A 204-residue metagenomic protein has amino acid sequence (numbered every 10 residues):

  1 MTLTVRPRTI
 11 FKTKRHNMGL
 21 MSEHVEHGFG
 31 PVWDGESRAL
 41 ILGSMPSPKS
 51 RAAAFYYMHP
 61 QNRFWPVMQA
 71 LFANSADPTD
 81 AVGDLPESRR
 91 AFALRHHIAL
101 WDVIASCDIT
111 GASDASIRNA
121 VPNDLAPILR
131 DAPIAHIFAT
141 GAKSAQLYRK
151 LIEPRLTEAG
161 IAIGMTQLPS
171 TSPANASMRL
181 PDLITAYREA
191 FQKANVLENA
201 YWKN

Functional and structural regions predicted by a protein language model:
R8-P31, E36-R38, H59-P60, T110-A126 (+1 more regions): C-terminal capping/extension of enzyme domains
G35-S37, S47-A52: Short N-terminal binding/cap micro-motifs at the start of the first secondary-structure element
R38-A39, H136: Structural motif
I41-S44: N-terminal nucleotide-binding beta1-loop-alpha1 segment
K49-S116: Short, surface-exposed acidic-centric catalytic microdomains
M68, L147-Y148: Hydrophobic packing residues within well-ordered alpha-helices of enzyme cores
R95-S144: Internal catalytic-core helix/loop-beta-alpha segment that presents or stabilizes conserved functional determinants
